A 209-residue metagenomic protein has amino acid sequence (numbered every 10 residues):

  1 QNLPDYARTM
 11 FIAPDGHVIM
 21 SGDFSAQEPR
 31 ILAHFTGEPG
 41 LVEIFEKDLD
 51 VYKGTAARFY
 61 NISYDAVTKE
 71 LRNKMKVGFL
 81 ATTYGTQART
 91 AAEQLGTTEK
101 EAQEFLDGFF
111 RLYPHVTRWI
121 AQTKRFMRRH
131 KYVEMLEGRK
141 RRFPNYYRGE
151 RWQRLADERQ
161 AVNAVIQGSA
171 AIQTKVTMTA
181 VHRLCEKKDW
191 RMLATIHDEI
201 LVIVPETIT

Functional and structural regions predicted by a protein language model:
Q1-T209: Conserved catalytic core of nucleotide polymerization and phosphodiester-bond processing enzymes
